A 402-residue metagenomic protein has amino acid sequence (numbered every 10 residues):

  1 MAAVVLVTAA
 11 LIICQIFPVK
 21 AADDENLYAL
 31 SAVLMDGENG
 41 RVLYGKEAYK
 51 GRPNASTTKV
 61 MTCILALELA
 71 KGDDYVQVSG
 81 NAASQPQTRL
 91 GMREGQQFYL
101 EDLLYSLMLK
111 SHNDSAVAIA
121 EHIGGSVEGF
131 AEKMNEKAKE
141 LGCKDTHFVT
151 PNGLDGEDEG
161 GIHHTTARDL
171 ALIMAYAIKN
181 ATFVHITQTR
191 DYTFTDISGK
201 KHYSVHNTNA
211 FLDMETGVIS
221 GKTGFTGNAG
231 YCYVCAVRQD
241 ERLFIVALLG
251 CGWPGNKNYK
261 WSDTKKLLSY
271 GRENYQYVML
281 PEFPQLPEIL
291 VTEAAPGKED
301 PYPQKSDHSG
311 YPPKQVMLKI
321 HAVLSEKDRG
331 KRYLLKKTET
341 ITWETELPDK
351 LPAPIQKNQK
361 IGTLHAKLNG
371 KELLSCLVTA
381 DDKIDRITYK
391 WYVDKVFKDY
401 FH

Functional and structural regions predicted by a protein language model:
M1, V19, G37-E38, Q239 (+1 more regions): Short, ordered coil/turn segments that flank beta-strands lining enzyme active or ligand-binding pockets
M1-K20: Sec-dependent N-terminal signal peptides of Gram-positive bacterial secreted proteins and lipoproteins
L6-A9, L27-Y28, K50-G51, A83 (+3 more regions): Generic detector of short alpha-helix boundary/capping microenvironments and adjacent low-complexity segments
I16-A181, S198: Active-site-adjacent loops and short helices of periplasmic peptidoglycan-processing enzymes
G161-H402: Domain-terminus/edge residues, biased toward the C-terminal soluble/receptor-binding domains of extracytoplasmic
